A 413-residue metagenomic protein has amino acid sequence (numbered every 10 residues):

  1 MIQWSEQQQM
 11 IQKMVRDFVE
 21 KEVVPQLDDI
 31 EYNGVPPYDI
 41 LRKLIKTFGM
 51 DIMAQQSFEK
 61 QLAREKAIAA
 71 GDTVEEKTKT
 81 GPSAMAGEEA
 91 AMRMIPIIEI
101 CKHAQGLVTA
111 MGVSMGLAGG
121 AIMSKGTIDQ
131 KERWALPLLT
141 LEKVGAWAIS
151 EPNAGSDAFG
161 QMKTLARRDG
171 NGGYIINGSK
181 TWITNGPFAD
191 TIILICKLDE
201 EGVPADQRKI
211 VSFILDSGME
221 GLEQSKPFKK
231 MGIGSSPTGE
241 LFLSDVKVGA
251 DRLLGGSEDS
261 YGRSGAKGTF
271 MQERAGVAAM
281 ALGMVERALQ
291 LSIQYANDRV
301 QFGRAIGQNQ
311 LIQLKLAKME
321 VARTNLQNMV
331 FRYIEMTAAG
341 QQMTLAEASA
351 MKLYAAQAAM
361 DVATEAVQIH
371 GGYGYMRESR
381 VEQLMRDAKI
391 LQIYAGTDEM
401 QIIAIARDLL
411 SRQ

Functional and structural regions predicted by a protein language model:
I2-I11, M85-G87, E223-T324, L391 (+2 more regions): Glycine-rich beta->alpha junctions and the first turn(s) of the following alpha-helix
V24-Y32, I293, N297-R304, E320-Y354 (+1 more regions): C-terminal helix-coil-helix/basic helical segment that borders enzyme active sites and/or dimer interfaces and provides
F48-E142, N185-T191, T337, K389: Internal helix-loop-helix
M85, N153-D157, W182-N185, P204 (+1 more regions): Short Gly/Pro-enriched turn/cap motifs at secondary-structure boundaries
P96, L117, H370-Q413: Glycine-rich phosphate/cofactor-binding loops in nucleotide/flavin-utilizing enzymes
L141-S150: A short, Trp-centered hydrophobic/proline-enriched beta-strand micro-motif
K163, G173, N177-Q224: A short core secondary-structure module
A166-R167: A structural signal for short hydrophobic beta-strand segments in well-ordered beta-sheet cores
